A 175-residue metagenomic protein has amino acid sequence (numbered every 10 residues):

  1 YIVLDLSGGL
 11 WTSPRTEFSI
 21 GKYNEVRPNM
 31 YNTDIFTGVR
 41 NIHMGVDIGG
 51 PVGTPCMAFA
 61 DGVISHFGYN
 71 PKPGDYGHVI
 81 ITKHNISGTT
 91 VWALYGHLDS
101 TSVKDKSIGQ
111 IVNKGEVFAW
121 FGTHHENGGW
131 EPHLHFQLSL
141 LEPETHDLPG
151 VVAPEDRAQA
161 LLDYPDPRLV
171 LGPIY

Functional and structural regions predicted by a protein language model:
Y1-D47, P51, R157-Y175: Polar/charged, compositionally biased leader and regulatory segments
F36-P73: Short, glycine/small-residue-enriched coil/turn segments at secondary-structure junctions
H43, H84, H97, H133-H135: Histidine-centered active-site/metal-ligand motif
V46, H78-I80, P132-L134: Short beta-strand micro-motifs in enzyme catalytic cores
I48, G62, T82, G115 (+1 more regions): Terminal peptide-recognition signature
G50, D99-K106: Short alpha-helix capping/helix-loop boundary micro-motifs
A58-S102: Zn2+-dependent peptidoglycan hydrolase active-site motif and core
K104-E116, W120-E126, W130-Y175: Acidic, glycine-rich catalytic/binding loops that coordinate metals and/or anionic ligands
